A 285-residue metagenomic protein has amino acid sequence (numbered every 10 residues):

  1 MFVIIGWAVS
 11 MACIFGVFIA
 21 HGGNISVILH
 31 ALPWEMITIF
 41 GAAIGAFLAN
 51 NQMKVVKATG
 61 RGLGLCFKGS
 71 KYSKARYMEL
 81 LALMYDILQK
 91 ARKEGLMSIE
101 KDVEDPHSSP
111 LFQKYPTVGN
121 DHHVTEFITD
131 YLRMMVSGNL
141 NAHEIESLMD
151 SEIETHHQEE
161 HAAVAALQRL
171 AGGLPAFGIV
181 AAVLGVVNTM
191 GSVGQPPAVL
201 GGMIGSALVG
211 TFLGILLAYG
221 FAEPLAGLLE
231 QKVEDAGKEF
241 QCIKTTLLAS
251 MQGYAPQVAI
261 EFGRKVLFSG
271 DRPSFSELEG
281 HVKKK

Functional and structural regions predicted by a protein language model:
F2, I19-H161, A236-K285: Large intracellular
I5, V9-C13, P33, I37 (+7 more regions): Hydrophobic faces of alpha-helical transmembrane segments in multi-pass integral membrane proteins
A8, I14-V27, I145-L148, E152-L229: Helix-termination/interfacial motifs at the ends of transmembrane alpha-helices
V55, T59-G62, M203, G220-K232 (+1 more regions): Membrane-spanning helices that line or support transport/gating and their immediate boundary helices in channels
